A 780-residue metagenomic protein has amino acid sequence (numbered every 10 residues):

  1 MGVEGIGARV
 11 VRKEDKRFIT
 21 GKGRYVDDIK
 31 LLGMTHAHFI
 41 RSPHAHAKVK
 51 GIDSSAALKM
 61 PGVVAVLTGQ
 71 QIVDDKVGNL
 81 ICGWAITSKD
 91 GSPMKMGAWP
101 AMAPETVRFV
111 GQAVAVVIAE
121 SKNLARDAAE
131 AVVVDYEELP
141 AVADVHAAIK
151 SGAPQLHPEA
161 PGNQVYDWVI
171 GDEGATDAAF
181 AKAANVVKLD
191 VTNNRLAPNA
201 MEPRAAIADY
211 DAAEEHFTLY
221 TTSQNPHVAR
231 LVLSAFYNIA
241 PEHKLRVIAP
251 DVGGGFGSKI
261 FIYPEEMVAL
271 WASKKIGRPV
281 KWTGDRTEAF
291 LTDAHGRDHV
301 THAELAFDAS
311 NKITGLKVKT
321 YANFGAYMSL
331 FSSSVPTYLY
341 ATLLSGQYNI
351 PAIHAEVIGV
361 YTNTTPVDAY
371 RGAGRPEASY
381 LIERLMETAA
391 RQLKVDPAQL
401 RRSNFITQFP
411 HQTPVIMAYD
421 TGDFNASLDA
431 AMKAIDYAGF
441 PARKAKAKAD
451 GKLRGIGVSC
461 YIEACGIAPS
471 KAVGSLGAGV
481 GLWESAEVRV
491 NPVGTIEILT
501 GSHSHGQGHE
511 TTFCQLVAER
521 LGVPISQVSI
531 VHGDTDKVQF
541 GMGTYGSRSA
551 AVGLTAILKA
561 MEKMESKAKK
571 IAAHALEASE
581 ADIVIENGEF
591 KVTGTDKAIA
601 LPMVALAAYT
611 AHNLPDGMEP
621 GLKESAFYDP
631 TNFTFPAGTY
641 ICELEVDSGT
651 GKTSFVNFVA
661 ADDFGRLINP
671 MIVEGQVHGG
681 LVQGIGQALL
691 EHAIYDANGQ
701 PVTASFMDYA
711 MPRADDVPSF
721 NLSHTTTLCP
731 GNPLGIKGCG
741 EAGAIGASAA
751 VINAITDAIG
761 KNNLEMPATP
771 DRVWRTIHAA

Functional and structural regions predicted by a protein language model:
M1-V165, V186-L189, K275, A468: Flexible, low-hydrophobicity surface segments
A8, E14-R17, W84, K89-G97 (+7 more regions): Glycine-rich loop/linker segments at domain edges
K16-R17, E130-A143, Q224-P226, L231 (+7 more regions): Extended active-site and interfacial segments that coordinate phosphate-rich ligands in large catalytic machineries
M60, G69-Q70, W84, S92 (+6 more regions): C-terminal catalytic domains of large/alpha subunits in multi-subunit enzymes
K76-C82, A128-A131, R230-V232, F256-I262 (+12 more regions): Short acidic, glycine/serine/threonine-rich loops at helix termini
A103-T106, A240-A249, K274-D285, A289: Conserved catalytic cysteine-centered active-site region of acyl-thioester-dependent Claisen-condensing enzymes
K150-Y237, F405-T495, A626, V702-D716 (+1 more regions): Helix-loop-helix junctions that connect adjacent transmembrane helices in secondary transporters/permeases, recognized
D251, G255-G277, K281-T283, H509-V517: Thiamine diphosphate
